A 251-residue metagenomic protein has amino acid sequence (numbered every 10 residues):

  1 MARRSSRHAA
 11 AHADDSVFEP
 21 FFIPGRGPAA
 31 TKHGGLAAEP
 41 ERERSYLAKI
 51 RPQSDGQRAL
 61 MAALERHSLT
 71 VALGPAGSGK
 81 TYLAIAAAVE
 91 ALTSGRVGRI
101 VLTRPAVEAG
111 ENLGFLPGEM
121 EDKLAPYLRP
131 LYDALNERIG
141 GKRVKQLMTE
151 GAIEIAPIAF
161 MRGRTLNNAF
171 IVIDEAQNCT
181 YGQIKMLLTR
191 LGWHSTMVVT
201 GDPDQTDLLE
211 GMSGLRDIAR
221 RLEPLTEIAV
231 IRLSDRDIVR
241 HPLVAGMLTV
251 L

Functional and structural regions predicted by a protein language model:
M1-E39: Interdomain "pre-motor" coupling segment immediately N-terminal to P-loop NTPase/helicase cores
I50-H67: Pre-Walker A adenine-sensing motif
V71-S78, Y82-A152, L209-P224: Conserved P-loop
G77, A159, Q177-N178, D204: Catalytic acidic motif of RecA-like/P-loop NTPases
R96-G98, E150-I153, N167-F170, I184 (+2 more regions): Loop/turn-to-beta-strand initiation segments
A106, G110-P117, F170, C179 (+1 more regions): Conserved P-loop NTPase nucleotide-binding/switch module
L147-R164: Conserved helicase/translocase P-loop NTPase motor core
I218-L251: Conserved coupling/interface region of RecA-like P-loop/ASCE motor cores
